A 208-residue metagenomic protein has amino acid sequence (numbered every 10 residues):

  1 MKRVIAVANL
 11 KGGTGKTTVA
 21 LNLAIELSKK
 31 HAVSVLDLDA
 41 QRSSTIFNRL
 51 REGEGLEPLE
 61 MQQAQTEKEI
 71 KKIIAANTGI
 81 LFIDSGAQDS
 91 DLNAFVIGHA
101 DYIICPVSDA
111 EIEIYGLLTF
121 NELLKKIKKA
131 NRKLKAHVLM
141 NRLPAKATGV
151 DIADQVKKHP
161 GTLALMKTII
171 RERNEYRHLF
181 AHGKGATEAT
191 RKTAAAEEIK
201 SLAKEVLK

Functional and structural regions predicted by a protein language model:
V4-L10, T14, L21, I25-A94 (+3 more regions): P-loop/Walker-type NTP enzyme "switch/lid" segment
V35, I83, C105, V138-M140: Structural beta-sheet core signal
A40-R42, E111, L143-K146: Conserved nucleotide-binding/hydrolysis micro-motifs of P-loop NTPases
L92-E111: Inter-motif core of Ras-like GTPase G domains
Y115-K133: Conserved C-terminal guanine-recognition region of P-loop GTPase G domains, centered on the G4
L143-A145, A153-G185: Beta-strand-loop-alpha "switch" segments that mediate conformational coupling across diverse proteins
R177-K200: Inter-lobe coupling/hinge region of RecA-like P-loop helicase motors
